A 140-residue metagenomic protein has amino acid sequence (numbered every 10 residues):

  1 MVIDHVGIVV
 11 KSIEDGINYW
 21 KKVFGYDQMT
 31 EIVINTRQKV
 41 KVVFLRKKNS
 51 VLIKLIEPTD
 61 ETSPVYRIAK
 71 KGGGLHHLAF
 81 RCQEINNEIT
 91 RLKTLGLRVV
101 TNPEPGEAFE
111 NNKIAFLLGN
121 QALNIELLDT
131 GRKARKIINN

Functional and structural regions predicted by a protein language model:
M1-Q38: Long, hydrophobic N-terminal alpha-helical segment
I3-S12, V43-R46, V65-R91, A115: Vicinal oxygen chelate
G7-V9, I34-I56: Conserved N-terminal glycine/acidic-rich loop preference
N18, K22, N87-T94: Replace "anionic and nucleotidyl ligands
V23, P64-I68, K136-N140: A short, polar/proline- and glycine-enriched secondary-structure boundary/capping micro-motif
M29, T62-I68, H76, L95 (+1 more regions): A cross-kingdom feature marking solvent-exposed beta-strand/loop segments within repeated, beta-rich binding/scaffold
I32, V43-L45, I53, I89-N140: Vicinal oxygen chelate
V51-A69: Short hydrophobic interaction/assembly module
